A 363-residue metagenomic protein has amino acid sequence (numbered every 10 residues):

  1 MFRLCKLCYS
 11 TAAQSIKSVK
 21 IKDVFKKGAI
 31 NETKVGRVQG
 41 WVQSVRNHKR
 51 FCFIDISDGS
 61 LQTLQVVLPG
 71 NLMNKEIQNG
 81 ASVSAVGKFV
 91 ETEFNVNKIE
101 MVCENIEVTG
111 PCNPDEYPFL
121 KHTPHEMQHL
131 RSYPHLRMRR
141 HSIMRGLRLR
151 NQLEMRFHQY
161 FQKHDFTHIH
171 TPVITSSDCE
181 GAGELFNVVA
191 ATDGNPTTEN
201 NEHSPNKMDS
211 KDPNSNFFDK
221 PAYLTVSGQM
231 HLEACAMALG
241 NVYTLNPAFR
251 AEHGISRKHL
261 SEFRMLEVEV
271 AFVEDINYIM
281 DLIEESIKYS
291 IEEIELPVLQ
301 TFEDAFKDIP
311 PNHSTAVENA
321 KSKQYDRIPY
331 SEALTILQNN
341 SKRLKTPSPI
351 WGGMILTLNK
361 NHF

Functional and structural regions predicted by a protein language model:
M1-F363: Class II aminoacyl-tRNA synthetase catalytic cores and aaRS-like
